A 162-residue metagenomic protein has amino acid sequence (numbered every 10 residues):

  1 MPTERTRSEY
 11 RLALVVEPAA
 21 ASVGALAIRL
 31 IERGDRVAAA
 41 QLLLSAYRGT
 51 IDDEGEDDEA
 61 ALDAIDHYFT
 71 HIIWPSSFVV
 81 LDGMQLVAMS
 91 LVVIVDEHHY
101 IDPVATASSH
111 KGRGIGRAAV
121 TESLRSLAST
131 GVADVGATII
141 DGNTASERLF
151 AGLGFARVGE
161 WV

Functional and structural regions predicted by a protein language model:
M1-L26, V162: Acyl-donor-binding surface of acyltransferase catalytic domains
M1-R5, R117, D141-G159: Conserved active-site alpha-helix within GNAT-family acetyltransferase domains
A27-L44, D52: A short beta-loop-alpha structural element at the N-terminal edge of CoA-dependent acyl/N-acetyltransferase catalytic
G34, A38, D96, T144-A145: Short alpha-helical
D52-H99, V104-A105: A conserved beta-strand-loop-helix scaffold within acyl/acetyltransferase catalytic domains
V92-V93, G116-A119, G136: Extended hydrophobic/aromatic segments used for targeting, binding, or gating
T106, G112-S129, E147-G152: Conserved acetyl-CoA-binding loop-helix of GNAT-fold acetyltransferases
L127-I139: Conserved GNAT acetyl-CoA-binding A-motif
